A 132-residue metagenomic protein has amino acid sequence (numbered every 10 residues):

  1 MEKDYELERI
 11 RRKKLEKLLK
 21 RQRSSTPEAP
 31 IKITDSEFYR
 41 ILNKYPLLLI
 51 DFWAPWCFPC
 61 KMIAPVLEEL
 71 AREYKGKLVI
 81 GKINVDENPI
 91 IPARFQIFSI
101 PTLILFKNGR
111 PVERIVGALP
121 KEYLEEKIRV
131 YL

Functional and structural regions predicted by a protein language model:
M1-L49, P55-F58, P65-E73, K77 (+4 more regions): Proteins that catalyze or organize thiol-disulfide redox chemistry and the adjacent proteostasis machinery handling
I83, F106: Structured beta-strand/turn binding interfaces of compact recognition modules in eukaryotic regulators
V85-E87: The beta1-alpha1 cofactor-binding region of Rossmann-like NAD(H)/NADP(H)-dependent oxidoreductases
S99: Glycine-rich phosphate-binding loop
